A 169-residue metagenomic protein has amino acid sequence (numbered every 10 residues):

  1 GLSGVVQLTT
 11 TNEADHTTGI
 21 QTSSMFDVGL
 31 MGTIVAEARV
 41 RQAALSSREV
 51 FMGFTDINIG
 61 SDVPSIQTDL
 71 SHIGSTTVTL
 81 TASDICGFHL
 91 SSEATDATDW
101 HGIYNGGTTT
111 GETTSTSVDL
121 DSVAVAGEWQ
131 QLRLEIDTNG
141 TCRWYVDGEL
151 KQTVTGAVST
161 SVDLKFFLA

Functional and structural regions predicted by a protein language model:
V5-D99: Secretory/extracellular carbohydrate-interaction modules and structurally similar beta-sandwich "look-alikes"
G19-Q21, T113-A124, K151-A157: Short amphipathic beta-strand/extended segments with alternating polar/hydrophobic composition
G29-M31, A124-G127, D137, S159-S161: Surface-exposed coil/turn segments at beta-strand junctions on protein surfaces, enriched
A36-A38, G127-D137, C142-W144: Short tryptophan-centered beta-strand motifs in secreted/extracellular beta-sheet-rich domains of glycan-recognition
V40-S47, D137-T141, K151: Secondary-structure boundary elements
I103-Q131: Short, aromatic/His-centered strand-loop micro-motif at the edge of beta-sheets
Y145-E149: Short strand-turn-strand beta-turns centered on an Asx-Gly dipeptide
V154-A169: Flexible glycan-contacting loops in extracellular carbohydrate-active proteins
